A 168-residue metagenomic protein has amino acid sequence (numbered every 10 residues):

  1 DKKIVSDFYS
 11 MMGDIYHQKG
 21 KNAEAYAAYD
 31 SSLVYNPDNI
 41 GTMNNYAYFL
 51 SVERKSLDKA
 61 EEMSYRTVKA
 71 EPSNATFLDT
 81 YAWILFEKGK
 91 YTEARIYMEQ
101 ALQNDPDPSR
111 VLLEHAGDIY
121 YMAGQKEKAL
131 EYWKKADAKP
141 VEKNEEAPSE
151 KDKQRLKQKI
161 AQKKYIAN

Functional and structural regions predicted by a protein language model:
K3, P37, P72, P106-D107 (+1 more regions): Short coil turns that delineate tetratricopeptide repeat
F8, T42, F77, V111-L112 (+1 more regions): TPR alpha-solenoid repeat register
S10, H17, S51-V52, F86 (+1 more regions): Position-specific recognition of the canonical hydrophobic site in helix A of tetratricopeptide repeat
D14, Y48-F49, W83, D118: Residue-level recognition of tetratricopeptide repeat
K55, R110-H115, M122, K126-N168: Terminal, low-structured helical/coil segments at or just beyond the last alpha-helical repeat
